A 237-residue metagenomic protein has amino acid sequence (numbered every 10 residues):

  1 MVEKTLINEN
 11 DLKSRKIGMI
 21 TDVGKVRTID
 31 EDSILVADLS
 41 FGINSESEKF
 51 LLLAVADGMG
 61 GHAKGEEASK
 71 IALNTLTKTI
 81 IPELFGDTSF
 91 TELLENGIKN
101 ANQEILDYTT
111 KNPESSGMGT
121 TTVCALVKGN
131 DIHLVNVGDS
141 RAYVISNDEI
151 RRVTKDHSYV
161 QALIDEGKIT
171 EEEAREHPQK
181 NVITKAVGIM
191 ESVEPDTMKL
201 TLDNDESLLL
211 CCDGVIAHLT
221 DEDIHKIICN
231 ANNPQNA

Functional and structural regions predicted by a protein language model:
M1-A237: PP2C/PPM-type serine/threonine phosphatase catalytic domain
